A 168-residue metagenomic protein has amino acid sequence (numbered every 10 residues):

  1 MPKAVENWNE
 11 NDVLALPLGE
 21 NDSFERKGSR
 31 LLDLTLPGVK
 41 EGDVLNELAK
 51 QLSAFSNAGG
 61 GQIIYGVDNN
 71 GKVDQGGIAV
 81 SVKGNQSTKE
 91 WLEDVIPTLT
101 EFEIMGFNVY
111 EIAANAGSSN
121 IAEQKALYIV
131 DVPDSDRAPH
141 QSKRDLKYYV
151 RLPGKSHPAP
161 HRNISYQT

Functional and structural regions predicted by a protein language model:
M1-T168: Conserved N-terminal catalytic/coupling substructures associated with nucleotide/phosphate chemistry
